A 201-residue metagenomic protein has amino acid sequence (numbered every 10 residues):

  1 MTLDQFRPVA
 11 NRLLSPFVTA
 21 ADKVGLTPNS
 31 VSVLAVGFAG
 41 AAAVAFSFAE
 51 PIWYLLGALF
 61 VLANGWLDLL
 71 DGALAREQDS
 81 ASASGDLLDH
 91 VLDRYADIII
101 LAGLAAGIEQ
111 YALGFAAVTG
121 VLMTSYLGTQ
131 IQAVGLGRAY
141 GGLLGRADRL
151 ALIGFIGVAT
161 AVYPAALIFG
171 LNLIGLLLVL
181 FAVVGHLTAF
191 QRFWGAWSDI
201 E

Functional and structural regions predicted by a protein language model:
T2-L59, G65-L67, I100-G137, G141-E201: Hydrophobic alpha-helical transmembrane segments
L59-V61, A73-L113: Basic, amphipathic juxtamembrane/active-site segments that coordinate anionic phosphate or diphosphate groups
